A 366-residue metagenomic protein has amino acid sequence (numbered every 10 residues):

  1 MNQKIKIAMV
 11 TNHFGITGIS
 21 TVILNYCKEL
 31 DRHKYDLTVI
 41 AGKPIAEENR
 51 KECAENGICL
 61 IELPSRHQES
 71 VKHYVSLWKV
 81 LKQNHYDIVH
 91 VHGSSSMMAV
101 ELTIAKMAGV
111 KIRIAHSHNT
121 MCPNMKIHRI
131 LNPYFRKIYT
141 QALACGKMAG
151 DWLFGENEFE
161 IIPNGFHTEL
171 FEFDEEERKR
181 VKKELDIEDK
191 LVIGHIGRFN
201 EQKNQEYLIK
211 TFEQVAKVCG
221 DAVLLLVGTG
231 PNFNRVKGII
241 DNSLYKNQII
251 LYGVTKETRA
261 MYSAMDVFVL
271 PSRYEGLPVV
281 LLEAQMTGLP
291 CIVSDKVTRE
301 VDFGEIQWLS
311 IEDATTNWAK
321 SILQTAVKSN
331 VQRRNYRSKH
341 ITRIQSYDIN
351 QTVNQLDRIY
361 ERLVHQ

Functional and structural regions predicted by a protein language model:
K4-I5, M9-V75, P231-N232, I359 (+1 more regions): N-terminal strand-loop element at the rim of the active site of nucleotide-sugar-dependent glycosyltransferases
T17-N25, L191, H195-Q214, P231-K237: A conserved mid-protein helix/loop that constitutes part of the nucleotide-sugar donor-binding site
G18, N330-Q366: A charged, aromatic-enriched C-terminal amphipathic alpha-helix characteristic of glycosyltransferases across folds
I40-A41, P290-S294: Short hydrophobic beta-strand element within catalytic cores of glycosyltransferases and related nucleotide-activated
H67-K72, D151-E156, G165-E184, N200 (+1 more regions): Acidic anion/phosphate-binding donor-loop and adjacent secondary structure in glycosyltransferase catalytic cores
K237-G253: Nucleotide-activated donor-binding/catalytic signature segment of Leloir-type glycosyltransferases, i.e., the conserved
V254, R273: Aromatic "clamp/platform" in nucleotide-sugar-dependent glycosyltransferases that forms part of the donor/acceptor
E300-S329: Change "using UDP/GDP/dTDP sugars" to "using nucleotide sugars
